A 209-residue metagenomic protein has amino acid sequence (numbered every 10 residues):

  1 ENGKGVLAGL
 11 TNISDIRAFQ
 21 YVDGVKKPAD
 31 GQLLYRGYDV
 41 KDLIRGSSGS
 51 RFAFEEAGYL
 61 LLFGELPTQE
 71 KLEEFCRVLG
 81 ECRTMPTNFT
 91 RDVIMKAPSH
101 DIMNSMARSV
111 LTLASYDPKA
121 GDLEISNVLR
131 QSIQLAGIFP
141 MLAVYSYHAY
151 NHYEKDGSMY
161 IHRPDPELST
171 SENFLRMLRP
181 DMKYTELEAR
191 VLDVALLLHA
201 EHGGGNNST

Functional and structural regions predicted by a protein language model:
E1-T209: Hydrophobic alpha-helical bundle cores within soluble ligand-binding/oligomerization subdomains
